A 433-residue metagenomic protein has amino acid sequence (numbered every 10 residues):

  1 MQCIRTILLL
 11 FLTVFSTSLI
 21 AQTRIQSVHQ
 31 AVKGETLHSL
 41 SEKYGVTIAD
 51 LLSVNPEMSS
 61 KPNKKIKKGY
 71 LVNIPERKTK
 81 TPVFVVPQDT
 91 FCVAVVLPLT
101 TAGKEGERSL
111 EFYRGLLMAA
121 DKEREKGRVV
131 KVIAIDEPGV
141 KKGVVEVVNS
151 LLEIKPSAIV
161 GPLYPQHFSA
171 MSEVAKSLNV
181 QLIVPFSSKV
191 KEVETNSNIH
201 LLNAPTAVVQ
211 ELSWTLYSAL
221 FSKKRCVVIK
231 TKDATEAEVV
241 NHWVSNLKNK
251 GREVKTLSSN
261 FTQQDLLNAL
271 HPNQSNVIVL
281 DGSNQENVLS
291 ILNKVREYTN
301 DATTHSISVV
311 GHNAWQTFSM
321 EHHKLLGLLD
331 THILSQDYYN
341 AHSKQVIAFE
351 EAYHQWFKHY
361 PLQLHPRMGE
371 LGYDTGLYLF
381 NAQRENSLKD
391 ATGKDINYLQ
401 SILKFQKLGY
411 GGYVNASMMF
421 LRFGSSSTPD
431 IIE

Functional and structural regions predicted by a protein language model:
M1-V28, D430-E433: Bacterial Sec-dependent N-terminal signal peptides
A21-I48: Primarily a LysM-type cell-wall glycan-binding module
S60-N63, K80-S150: N-terminal extracellular/periplasmic Venus flytrap/periplasmic-binding protein-like
S109-E111, G127-V190: Beta-alpha junction/loop-to-helix N-cap segments that form part of ligand/metal-binding clefts
K155-Y164, I183-P185, R225-T231, Q274-I291 (+2 more regions): Periplasmic-binding protein-like
V160-P162, H167-I229, D233-W243, F318-S319: Extracytoplasmic ligand/sensor domains, especially the bilobed periplasmic-binding protein
V295-G369: Extracellular/periplasmic periplasmic-binding protein-like sensory domains
H359-G369, Y373-I432: Segments of small-molecule ligand-sensing domains
